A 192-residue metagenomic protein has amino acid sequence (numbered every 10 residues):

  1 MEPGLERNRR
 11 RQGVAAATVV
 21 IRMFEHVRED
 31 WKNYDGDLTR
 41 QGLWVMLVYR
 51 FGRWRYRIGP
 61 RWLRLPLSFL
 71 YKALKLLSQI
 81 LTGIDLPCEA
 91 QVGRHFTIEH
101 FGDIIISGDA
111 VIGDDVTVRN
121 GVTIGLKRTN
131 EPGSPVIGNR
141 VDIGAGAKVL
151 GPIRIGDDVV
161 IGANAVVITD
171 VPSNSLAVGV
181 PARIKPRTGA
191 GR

Functional and structural regions predicted by a protein language model:
M1-T82, A190-R192: Terminal amphipathic alpha-helical/low-complexity segments used for targeting or macromolecular assembly
T82, P87-C88, G93-R94, E99-G108 (+11 more regions): Left-handed beta-helix
